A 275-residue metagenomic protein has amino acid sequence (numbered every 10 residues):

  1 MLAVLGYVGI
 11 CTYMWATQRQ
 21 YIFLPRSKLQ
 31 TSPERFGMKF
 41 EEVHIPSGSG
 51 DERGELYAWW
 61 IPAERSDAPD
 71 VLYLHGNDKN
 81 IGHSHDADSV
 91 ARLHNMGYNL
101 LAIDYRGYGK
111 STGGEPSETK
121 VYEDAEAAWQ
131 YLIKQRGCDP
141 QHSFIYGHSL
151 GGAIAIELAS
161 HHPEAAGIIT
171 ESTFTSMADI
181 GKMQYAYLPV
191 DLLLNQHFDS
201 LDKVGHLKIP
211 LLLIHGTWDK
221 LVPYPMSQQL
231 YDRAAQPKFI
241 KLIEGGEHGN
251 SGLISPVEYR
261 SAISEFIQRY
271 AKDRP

Functional and structural regions predicted by a protein language model:
A3-G48: An N-terminal hydrophobic leader/cap segment in hydrolases
G50-Y131: Membrane-embedded segments
G137-S149: Alpha/beta-hydrolase fold nucleophile elbow
G152-I209, V257: Hydrolase active-site cap/lid region
S200, I209, P223-D232: Short alpha-helix in the alpha/beta-hydrolase fold that links the catalytic acid
L207-K208, L213-H215, D219: Short beta-strand/loop motif that positions the catalytic acidic residue of the alpha/beta-hydrolase fold
Q228-N250: Catalytic histidine neighborhood in serine/cysteine hydrolases with alpha/beta-hydrolase-type architecture
G252-E265: Post-His helix in hydrolase/transferase enzymes
